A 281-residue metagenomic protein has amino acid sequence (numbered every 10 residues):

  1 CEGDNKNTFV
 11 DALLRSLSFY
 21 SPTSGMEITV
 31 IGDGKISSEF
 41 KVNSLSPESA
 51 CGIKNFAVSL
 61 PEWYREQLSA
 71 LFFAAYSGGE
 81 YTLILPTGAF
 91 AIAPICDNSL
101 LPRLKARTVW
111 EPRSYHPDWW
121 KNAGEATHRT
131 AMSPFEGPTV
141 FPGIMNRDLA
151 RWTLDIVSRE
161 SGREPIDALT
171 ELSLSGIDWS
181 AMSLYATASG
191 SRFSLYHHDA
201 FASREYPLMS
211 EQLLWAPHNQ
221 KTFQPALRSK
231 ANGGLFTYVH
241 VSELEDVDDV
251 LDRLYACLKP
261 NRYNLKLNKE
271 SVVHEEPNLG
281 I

Functional and structural regions predicted by a protein language model:
C1-N5: A conserved hydrophobic helix/loop-capping motif in glycosyltransferases and polysaccharide synthases
R15-G25: Short, acidic, metal-binding catalytic loop of nucleotide-sugar glycosyltransferases
G25-K35: Short beta-strand/loop segment that forms part of the nucleotide-sugar
D33-Y76: Active-site-proximal specificity loops/subdomain of glycosyltransferases
T82: Short aromatic/hydrophobic "clamp" motif used to bind/position activated sugar donors
F90-A126: Conserved donor-nucleotide/metal-binding helix-loop-beta segment in metal-dependent transferases, i.e., the alpha-helix
F135-R228: Catalytic core and acceptor-binding pocket of nucleotide-sugar-dependent glycosyltransferases
E211-I281: Long, low-complexity C-terminal extensions of enzymes
